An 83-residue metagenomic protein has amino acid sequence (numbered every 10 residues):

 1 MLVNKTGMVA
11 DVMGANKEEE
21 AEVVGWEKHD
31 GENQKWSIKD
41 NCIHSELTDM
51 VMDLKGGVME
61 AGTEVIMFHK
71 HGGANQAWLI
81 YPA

Functional and structural regions predicted by a protein language model:
M1-A83: Lectin-like carbohydrate-binding module/patch detector with strong preference for beta-trefoil
